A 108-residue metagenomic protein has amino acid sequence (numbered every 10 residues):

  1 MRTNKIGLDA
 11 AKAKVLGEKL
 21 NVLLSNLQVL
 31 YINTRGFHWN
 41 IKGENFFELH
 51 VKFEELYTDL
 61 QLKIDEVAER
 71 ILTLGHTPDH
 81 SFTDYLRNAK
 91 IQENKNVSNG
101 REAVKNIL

Functional and structural regions predicted by a protein language model:
R2-L23, G100, V104: Disorder-to-helix initiation segments
R2-L8, L72-H80, Q92-S98: Short, exposed beta-strand "edge-strand" segments with a Pro/Gly-rich flavor and a Y/T-containing core
L8-V15, L30-E55: Helix-loop segments that flank and shape redox-cofactor active sites
L16-N26, L30, L56, I107: Amphipathic alpha-helix face/heptad-repeat signature
L23-W39, V67-R70: Long, well-ordered alpha-helical segments
R35, F82-R87: Mobile beta-alpha loop/short-helix "lid" or hinge segments that flank ligand
N45-D84: Conserved alpha-helical segments that form or flank metal/cofactor-binding pockets of metalloenzymes
N88-L108: Acidic/histidine-rich alpha-helical segments that form the ligand environment of transition-metal centers
